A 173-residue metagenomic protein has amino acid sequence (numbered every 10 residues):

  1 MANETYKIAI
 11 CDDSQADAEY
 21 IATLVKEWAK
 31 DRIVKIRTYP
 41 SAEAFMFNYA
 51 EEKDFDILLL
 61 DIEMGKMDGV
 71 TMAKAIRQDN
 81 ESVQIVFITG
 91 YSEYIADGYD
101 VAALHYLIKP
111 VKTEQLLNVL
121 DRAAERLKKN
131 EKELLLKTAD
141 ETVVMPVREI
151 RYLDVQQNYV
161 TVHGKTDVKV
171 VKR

Functional and structural regions predicted by a protein language model:
M1-A9: Non-catalytic signal-transmission and effector/linker regions of two-component phosphorelay proteins
A2-N3, Q15-R37, Q78: Two-component/phosphorelay signaling modules centered on CheY-like receiver
C11-D12, Y39, L58: Conserved sequence signature across two-component system core domains
I36-A44: Conserved Asp/Asn-Gly motif in the active-site loop of CheY-like receiver
P40, I108, K172-R173: Short loop/edge segments at beta-strand edges and connector loops that shape dinucleotide/nucleotide cofactor-binding
A44-K129: CheY-like receiver
N118-R173: Conserved binding/recognition cores within well-folded domains
